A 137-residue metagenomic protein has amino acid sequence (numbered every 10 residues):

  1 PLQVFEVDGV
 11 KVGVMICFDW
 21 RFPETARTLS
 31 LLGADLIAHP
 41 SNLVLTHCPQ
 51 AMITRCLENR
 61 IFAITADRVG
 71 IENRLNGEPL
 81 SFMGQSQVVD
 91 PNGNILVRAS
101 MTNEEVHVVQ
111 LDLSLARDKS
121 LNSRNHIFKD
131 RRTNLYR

Functional and structural regions predicted by a protein language model:
Q3-L32, T54, R117-R137: Cysteine/selenocysteine-centered motifs that mediate thiol-based redox chemistry or coordinate metal-sulfur cofactors
V4-E6, V88, V108-Q110: Short, well-ordered beta-strand micro-motif
K11, W20-H107: CN hydrolase (nitrilase-like) catalytic-core segments centered on the catalytic cysteine and neighboring Lys/Glu
N103-N122: A short, polar/charged loop-to-alpha-helix boundary motif
